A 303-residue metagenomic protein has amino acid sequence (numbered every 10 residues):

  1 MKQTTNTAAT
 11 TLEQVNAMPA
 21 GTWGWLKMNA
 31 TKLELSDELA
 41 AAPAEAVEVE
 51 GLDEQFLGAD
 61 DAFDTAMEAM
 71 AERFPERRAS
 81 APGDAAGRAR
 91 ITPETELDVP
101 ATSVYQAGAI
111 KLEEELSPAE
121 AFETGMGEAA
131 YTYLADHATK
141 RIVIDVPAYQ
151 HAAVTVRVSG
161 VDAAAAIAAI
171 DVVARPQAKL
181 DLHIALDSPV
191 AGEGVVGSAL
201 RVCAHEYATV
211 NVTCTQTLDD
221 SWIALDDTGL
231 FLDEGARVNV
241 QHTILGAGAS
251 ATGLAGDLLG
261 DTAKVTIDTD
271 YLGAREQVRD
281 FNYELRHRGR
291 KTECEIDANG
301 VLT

Functional and structural regions predicted by a protein language model:
M1-A168, R175-K179, A185: N-terminal leader/transition segments
A8, E123-T303: Conserved beta-strand/loop scaffold segments within soluble protein domains that form the structured core and edges
